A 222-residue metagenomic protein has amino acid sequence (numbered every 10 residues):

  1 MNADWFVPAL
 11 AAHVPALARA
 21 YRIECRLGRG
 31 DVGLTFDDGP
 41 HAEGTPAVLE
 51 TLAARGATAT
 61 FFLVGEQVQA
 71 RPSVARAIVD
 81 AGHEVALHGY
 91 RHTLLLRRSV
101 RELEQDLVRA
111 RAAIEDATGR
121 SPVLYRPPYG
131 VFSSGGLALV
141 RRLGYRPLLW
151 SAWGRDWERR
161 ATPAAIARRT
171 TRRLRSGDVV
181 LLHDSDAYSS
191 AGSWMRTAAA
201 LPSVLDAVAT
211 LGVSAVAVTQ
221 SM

Functional and structural regions predicted by a protein language model:
W5-L96, E102, D106-R109, A113 (+3 more regions): Active-site beta->alpha N-cap acidic-glycine motif
V14-L27, A191-M222: C-terminal domain-boundary segment and adjacent tail
F36-D38, L63-G65, L87-G89, R126-Y129 (+3 more regions): A cross-domain feature marking catalytic cores of carbohydrate-active enzymes and several ubiquitous metabolic/repair
T93-R98, D156-E158, A187-A191: A short acidic, helix-capping loop that chelates divalent metal ions and anchors anionic groups
V100-L107, A161-R168, W194-L201: Charged helix-capping and loop-helix junction motifs
V131, G136-R173, V213-M222: His/Asp/Glu-enriched short active-site or ligand-binding loop at hydrolase and phosphoryl-transfer sites
